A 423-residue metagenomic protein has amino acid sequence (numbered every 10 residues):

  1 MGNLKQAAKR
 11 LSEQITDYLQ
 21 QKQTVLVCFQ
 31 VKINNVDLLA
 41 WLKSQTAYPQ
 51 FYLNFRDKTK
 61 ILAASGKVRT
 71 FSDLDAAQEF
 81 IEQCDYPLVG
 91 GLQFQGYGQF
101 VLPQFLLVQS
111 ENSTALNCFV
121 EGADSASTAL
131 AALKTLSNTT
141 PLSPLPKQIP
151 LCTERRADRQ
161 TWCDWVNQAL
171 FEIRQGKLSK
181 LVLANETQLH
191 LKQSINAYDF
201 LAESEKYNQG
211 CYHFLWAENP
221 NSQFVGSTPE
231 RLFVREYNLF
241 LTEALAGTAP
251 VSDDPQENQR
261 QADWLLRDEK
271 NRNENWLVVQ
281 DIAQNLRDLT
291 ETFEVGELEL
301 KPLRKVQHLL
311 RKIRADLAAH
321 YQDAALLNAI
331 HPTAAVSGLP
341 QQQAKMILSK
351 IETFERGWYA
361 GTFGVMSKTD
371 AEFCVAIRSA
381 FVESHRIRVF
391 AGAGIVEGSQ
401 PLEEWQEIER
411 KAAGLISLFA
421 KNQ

Functional and structural regions predicted by a protein language model:
G2, K9, D17-T24, Q30-T139 (+2 more regions): Cofactor- and metal-binding active-site motifs of prokaryotic enzymes that mediate redox/radical or nucleophilic
G2-N34, R56-G66, E121-D124, A131-Q160 (+4 more regions): Contiguous alpha-helical scaffold segments within structured protein domains that host functional hotspots
Q50, F55-R69, F100-F105, N185 (+2 more regions): An anion-binding catalytic pocket shared by soluble metabolic enzymes
D73, D124-A132, R235-Y237, V251-Q256 (+1 more regions): A short, polar/proline- and glycine-enriched secondary-structure boundary/capping micro-motif
V89-L92, L181, Y212-A217, R356-G364: A short glycine-rich, hydrophobically flanked beta-strand micro-motif that places a catalytic Asp/Glu for divalent metal
I313-Q423: Conserved hydrophobic core element of enzyme catalytic domains
